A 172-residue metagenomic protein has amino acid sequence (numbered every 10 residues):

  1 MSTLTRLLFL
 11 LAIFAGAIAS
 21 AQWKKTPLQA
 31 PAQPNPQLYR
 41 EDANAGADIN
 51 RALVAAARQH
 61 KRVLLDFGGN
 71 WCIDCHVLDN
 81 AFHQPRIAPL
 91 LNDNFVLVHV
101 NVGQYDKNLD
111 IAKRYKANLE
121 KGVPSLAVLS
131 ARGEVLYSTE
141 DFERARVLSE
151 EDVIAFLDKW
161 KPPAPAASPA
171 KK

Functional and structural regions predicted by a protein language model:
M1-L8: Bacterial N-terminal signal peptides that target proteins for export
L8-A17: Bacterial N-terminal signal peptides
W23-Q59: N-terminal leader/targeting and pre-domain segments
Q59-C72: Short active-site neighborhood of thiol/selenol oxidoreductases, capturing the structured segment around
G69-F82: Conserved redox-active cysteine motifs that mediate thiol-disulfide chemistry, especially di-cysteine Cys-X(1-2)-Cys
N80, I87-L109: Thiol-based oxidoreductase modules, predominantly thioredoxin-like and allied folds used for disulfide exchange
D106-V123: Structural alpha/beta surface segment adjacent to cysteine/selenocysteine redox centers across thiol/disulfide enzymes
K121-P165: Non-catalytic, surface beta->alpha helical segment in thiol-disulfide oxidoreductase systems
